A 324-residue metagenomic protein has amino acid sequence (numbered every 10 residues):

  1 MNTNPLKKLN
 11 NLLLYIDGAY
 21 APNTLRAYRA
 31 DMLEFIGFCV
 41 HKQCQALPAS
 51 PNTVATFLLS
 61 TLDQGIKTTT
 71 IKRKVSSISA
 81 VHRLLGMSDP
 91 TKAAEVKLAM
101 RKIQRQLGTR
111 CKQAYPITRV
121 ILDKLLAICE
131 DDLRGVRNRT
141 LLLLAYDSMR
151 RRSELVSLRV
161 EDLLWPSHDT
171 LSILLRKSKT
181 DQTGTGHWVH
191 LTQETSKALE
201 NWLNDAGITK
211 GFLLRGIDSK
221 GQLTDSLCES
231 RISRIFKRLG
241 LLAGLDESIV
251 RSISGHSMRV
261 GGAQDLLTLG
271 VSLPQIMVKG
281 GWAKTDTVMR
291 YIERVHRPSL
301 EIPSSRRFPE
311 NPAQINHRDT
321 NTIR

Functional and structural regions predicted by a protein language model:
M1-R26, N52-M258, L267-I323: Conserved catalytic core of the tyrosine transesterase superfamily
P22-C39: Hotspots on structured nucleic-acid-binding interfaces, especially in canonical RNA/DNA-binding domains
F38-H41, L84: Amphipathic, soluble alpha-helical interaction motifs
A263-Q264: Short, amphipathic alpha-helical "recognition" segments used to contact nucleic acids or chromatin
